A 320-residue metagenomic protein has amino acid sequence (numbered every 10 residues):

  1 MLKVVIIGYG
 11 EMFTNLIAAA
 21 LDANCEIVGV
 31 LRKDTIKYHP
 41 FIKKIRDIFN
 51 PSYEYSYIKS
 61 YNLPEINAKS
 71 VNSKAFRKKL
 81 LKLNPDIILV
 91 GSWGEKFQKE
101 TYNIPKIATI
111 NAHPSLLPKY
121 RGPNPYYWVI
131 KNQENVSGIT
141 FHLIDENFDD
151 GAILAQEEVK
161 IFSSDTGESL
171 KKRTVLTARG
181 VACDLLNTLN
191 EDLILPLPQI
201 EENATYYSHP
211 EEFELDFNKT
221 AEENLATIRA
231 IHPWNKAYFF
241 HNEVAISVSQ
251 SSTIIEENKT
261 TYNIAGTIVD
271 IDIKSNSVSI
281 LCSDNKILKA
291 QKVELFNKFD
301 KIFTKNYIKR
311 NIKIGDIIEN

Functional and structural regions predicted by a protein language model:
L2-K3, E11-I17, D22-E26, L143-E257: Active-site-proximal loop/hinge segments within enzyme catalytic domains
A23, Y61, I104-P105: Short, structured coil segments at secondary-structure junctions
K33-S56: Glycine-rich phosphate-binding loop and adjoining beta1-alpha1-beta2 segment of Rossmann-like nucleotide-binding folds
D47-P51, E65-F76: Glycine-rich, highly charged phosphate/nucleotide-binding loops
K69-T140, I144: Alpha-helical oligomerization interface recognition
F217-N320: An anion-binding loop in the catalytic cleft
